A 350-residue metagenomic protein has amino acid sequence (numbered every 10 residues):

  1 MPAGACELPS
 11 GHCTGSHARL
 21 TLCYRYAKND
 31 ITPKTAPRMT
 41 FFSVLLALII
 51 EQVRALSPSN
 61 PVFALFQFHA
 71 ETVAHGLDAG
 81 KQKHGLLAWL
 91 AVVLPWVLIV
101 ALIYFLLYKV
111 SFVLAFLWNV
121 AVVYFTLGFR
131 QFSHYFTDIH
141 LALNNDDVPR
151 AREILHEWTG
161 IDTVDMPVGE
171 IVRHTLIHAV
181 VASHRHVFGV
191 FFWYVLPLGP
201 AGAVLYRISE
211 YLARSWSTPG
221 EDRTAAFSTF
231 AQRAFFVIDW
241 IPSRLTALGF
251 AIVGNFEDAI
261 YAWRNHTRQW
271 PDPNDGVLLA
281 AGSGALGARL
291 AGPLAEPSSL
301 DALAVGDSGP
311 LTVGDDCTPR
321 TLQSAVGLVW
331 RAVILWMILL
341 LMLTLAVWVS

Functional and structural regions predicted by a protein language model:
T14, A18, A27-D30: Short hydrophobic alpha-helical segments enriched in small aliphatic residues
P33-S350: Hydrophobic N-terminal alpha-helices or hydrophobic patches in metabolic proteins across all domains of life
